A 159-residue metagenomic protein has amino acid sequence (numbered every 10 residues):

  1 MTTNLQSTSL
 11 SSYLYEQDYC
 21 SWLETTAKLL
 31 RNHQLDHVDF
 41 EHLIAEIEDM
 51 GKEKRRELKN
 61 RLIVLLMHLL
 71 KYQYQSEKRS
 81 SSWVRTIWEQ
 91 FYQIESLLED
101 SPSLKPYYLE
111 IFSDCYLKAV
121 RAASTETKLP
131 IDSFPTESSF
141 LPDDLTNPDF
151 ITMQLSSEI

Functional and structural regions predicted by a protein language model:
M1-I159: Surface/interface-facing alpha-helical segments and adjacent flexible terminal/loop regions used for partner/assembly
